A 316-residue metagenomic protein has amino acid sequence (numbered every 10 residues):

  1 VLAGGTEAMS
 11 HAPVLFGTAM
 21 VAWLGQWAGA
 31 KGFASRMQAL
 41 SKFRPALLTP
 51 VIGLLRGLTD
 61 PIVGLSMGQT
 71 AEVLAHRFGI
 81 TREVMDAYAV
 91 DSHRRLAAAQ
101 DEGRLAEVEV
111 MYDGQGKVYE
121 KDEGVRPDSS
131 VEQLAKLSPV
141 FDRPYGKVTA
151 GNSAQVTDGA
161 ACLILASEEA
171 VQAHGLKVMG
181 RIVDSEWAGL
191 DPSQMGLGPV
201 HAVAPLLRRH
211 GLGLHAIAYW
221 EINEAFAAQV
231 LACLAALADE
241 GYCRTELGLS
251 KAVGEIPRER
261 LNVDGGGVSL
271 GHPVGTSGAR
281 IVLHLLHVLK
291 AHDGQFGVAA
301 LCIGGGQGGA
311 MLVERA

Functional and structural regions predicted by a protein language model:
V1, A8-H11, A46-L48, I62-S66 (+3 more regions): Conserved catalytic cysteine-centered active-site region of acyl-thioester-dependent Claisen-condensing enzymes
V1-E7, L15, A75-R104, C162-E169 (+3 more regions): Active-site-proximal alpha-helical scaffold in enzymes
A3-V73: Flexible glycine-/small-residue-enriched beta->alpha junction loops that bind anionic phosphate/pyrophosphate groups
G5-S10, T18-M20, V183-L190, N223-A228 (+3 more regions): Acidic, glycine-rich active-site loops and adjacent beta-strand->loop/helix elements that engage anionic groups
H11-G17, E123, L176, S193-M195 (+3 more regions): Short acidic, glycine/serine/threonine-rich loops at helix termini
P45-G57, E132-L197, H201-A204, R208-H210 (+3 more regions): Condensing-enzyme catalytic core mediating Claisen C-C bond formation in acyl metabolism
E72, G114, V183-E186, L190-S269: Active-site pocket-lining segment
E83-A173, A235-R260: N-terminal extracellular/periplasmic Venus flytrap/periplasmic-binding protein-like
